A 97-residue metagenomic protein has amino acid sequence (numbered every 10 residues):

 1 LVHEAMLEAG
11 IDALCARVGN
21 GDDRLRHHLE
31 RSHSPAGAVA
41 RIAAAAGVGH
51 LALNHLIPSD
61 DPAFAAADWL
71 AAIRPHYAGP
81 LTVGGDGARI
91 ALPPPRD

Functional and structural regions predicted by a protein language model:
L1-G84: Cap/insert and terminal regions of metallo-dependent hydrolase folds
P80-D97: Binuclear metal-dependent phosphoesterase catalytic core
